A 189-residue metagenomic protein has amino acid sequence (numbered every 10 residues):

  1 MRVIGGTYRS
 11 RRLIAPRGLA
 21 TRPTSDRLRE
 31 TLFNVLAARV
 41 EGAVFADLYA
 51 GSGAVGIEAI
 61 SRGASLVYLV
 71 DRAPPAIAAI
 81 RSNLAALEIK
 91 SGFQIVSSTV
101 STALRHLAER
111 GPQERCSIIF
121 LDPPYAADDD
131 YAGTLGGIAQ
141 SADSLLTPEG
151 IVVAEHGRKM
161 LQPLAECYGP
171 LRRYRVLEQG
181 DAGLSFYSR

Functional and structural regions predicted by a protein language model:
M1-R189: Class I S-adenosyl-L-methionine-dependent methyltransferase catalytic core
